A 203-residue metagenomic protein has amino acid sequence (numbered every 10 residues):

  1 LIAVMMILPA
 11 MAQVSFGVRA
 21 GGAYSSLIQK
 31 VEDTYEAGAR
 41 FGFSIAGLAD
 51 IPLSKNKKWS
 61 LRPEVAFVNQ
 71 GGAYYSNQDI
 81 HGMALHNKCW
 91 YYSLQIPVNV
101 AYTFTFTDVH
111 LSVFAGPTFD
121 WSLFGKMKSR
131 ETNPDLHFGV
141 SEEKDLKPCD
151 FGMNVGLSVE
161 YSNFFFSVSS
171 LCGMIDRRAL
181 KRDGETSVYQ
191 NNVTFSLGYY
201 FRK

Functional and structural regions predicted by a protein language model:
L1-A3: Sec-dependent signal peptide recognition, specifically the positively charged N-region followed immediately by
M6-A12: Sec/Tat signal peptide C-region and signal peptidase I cleavage site
A12-D50, Y200-K203: Short glycine/proline- and aromatic-enriched beta-strand/turn motifs that initiate or cap beta-hairpins
V14, A37-F43, W90-I96, V109 (+3 more regions): Residues that define the transmembrane beta-barrel architecture of outer-membrane proteins
V14, K57-W59, D108-V109, N163-V168: Repeated loop/turn-to-beta-strand initiation elements of outer-membrane beta-barrel proteins
V18-G22, F43-I51, V65-F67, I96-Y102 (+4 more regions): Residues on the lipid-exposed face of transmembrane beta-strands in outer-membrane beta-barrel proteins
L27-A37, Q70-Y92, W121-K147, D176-V188: Flexible, solvent-exposed loop segments that connect beta-strands
R62-A73, E142-K144, P148-K203: Predominantly the C-terminal beta-signal and adjacent terminal strand-loop region of outer-membrane beta-barrel
